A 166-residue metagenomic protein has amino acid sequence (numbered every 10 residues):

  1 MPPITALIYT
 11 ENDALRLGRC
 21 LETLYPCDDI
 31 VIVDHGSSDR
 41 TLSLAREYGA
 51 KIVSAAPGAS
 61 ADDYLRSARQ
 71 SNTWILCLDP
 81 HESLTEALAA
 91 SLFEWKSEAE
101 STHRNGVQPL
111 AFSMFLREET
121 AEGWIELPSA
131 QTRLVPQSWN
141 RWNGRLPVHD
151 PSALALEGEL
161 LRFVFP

Functional and structural regions predicted by a protein language model:
M1-T23: N-proximal low-complexity "stem/linker" segments adjacent to membrane-targeting elements
I8-Y9, D28-G36: Short beta-strand/loop segment that forms part of the nucleotide-sugar
R19-T23, L44, D63, S91: A short acidic, amphipathic alpha-helical/loop segment
T23, D34-R46, P57: A conserved acidic beta->alpha catalytic loop
P26, E47-G49, A130: Short, structured coil segments at secondary-structure junctions
V53-A59: Short, acidic/glycine-rich phosphate-metal binding loop used to engage nucleotide
A59-A68, N72-L78, E82-P166: Catalytic-site signature of metal-activated, phosphate-bearing donor transferases, centered on the GT-A/GT-A-like
